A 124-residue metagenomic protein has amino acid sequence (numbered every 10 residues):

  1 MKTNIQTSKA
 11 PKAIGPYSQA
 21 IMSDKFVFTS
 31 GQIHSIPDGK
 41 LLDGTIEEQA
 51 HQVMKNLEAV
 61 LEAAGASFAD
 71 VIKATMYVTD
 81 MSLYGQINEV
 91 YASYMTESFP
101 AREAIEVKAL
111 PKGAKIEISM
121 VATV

Functional and structural regions predicted by a protein language model:
K2-V124: Short, polar/acidic, helix-capping and beta-turn segments at strand->helix junctions that line the mouths
